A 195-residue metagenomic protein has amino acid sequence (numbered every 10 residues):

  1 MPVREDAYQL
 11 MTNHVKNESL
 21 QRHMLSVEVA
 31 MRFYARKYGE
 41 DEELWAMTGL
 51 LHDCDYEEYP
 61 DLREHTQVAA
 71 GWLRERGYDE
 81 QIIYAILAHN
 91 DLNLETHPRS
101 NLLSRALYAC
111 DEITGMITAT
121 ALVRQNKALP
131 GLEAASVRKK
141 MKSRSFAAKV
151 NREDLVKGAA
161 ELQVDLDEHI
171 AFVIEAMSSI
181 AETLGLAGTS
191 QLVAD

Functional and structural regions predicted by a protein language model:
M1-L62: Acidic/His-rich, divalent-metal-binding segments that scaffold phosphate/diphosphate chemistry
P2, D6, R22-S26, E64 (+5 more regions): Conserved active-site and cofactor/substrate-binding residues in soluble primary-metabolism enzymes
D6, L10, K127, M141 (+1 more regions): Residue-level signal for pocket-adjacent positions within structured domains
Y8, T12, E28, R32 (+5 more regions): Predominant activation on well-ordered alpha-helical scaffold segments within soluble catalytic domains
H14-E18, A30, Y34-Y38, E57 (+5 more regions): Change "in soluble alpha/beta enzymes" to "in soluble alpha/beta proteins
N17, L103-A106, D167: Amphipathic, non-membrane alpha-helical segments in soluble helical-bundle scaffolds
Y38-R144, V156: Divalent metal-dependent catalytic cores for phosphoryl transfer on phosphate-bearing substrates
S136-D195: A structured, mid-to-C-terminal "fold-capping" secondary-structure block
